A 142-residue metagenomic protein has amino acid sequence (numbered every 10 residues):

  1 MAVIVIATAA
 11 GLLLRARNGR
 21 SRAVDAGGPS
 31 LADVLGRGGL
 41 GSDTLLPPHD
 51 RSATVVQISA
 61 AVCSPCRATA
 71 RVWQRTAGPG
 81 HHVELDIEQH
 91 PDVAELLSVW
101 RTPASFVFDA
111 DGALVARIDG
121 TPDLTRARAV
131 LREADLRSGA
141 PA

Functional and structural regions predicted by a protein language model:
M1-R37: N-terminal targeting signals for export/organelle localization
P29-A53: A short beta-strand-turn-helix
L45-R75: Local sequence-structure signature of Cys/Sec-based thiol-disulfide redox active-site neighborhoods
S64, L85, S98, V115-D119: Cys/His-clustered metal-coordination modules, chiefly Zn-binding fingers
P79-V93: Thiol-based oxidoreductase modules, predominantly thioredoxin-like and allied folds used for disulfide exchange
P91-D92, R101-T102, T125: Amphipathic, hydrophobic secondary-structure cores in small proteins
S98-F106: Structural micro-motif
D109-A142: Non-catalytic, surface beta->alpha helical segment in thiol-disulfide oxidoreductase systems
